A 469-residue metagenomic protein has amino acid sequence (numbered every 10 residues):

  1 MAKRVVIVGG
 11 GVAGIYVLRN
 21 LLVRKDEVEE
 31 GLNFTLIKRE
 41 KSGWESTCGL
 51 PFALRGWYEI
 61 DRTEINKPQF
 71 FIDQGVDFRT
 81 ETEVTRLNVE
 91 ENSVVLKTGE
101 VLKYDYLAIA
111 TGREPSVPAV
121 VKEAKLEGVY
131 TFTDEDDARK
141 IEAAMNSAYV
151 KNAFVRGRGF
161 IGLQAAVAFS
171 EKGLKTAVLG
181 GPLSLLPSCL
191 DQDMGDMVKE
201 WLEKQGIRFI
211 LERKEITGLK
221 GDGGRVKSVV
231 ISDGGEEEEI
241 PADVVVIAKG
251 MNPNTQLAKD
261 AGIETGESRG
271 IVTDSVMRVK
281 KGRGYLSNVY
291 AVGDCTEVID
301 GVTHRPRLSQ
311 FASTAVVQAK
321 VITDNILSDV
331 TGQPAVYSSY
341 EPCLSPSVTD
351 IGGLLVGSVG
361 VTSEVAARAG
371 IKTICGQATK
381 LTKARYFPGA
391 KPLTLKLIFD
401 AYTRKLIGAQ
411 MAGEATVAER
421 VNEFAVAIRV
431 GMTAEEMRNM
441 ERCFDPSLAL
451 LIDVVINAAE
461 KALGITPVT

Functional and structural regions predicted by a protein language model:
A2-D77, F160, A166-L190: Beta1-alpha1 glycine-rich phosphate/pyrophosphate-binding loop at the start of Rossmann-like nucleotide-binding domains
V8-A13, N20-E30, R39, K249 (+2 more regions): Flexible, glycine-rich terminal cap/loop adjacent to redox cofactors in electron-transfer oxidoreductases
E27, G31-N33, I72-T98, L102 (+2 more regions): A Rossmann-like FAD-binding core segment of flavoenzymes
L50-F52, G56-Y58, N152-A153, F160-G218 (+3 more regions): Rossmann-like dinucleotide-binding cores of NAD(P)H-dependent redox enzymes
L102-R113, I240-G250, A319, R404: Short hydrophobic core segments
T111-K172, F209, T273-V279: Glycine-rich dinucleotide-binding loop and its adjacent helix/turn
K125-Y149, R225-S228, E239-D324, E423 (+1 more regions): FAD-site-proximal beta/loop scaffold in flavoenzymes
V292-V361, L448-P467: A conserved FAD-binding loop/helix module that cradles the flavin
